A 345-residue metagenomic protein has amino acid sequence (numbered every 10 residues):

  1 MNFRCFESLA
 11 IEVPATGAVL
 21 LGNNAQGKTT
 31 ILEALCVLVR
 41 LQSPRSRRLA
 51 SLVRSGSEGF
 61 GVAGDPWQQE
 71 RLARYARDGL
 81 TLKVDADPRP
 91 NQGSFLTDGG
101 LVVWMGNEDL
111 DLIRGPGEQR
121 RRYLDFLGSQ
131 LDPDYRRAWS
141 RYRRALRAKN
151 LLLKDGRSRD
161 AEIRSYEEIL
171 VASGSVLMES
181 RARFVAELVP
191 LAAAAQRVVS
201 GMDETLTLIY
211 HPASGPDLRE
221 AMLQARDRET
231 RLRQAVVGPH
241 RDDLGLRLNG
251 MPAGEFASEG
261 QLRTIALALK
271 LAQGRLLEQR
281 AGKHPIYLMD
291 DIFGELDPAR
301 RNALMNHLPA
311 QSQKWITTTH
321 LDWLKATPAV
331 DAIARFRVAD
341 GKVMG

Functional and structural regions predicted by a protein language model:
M1-N23, V37, L49, A161-A172 (+5 more regions): Conserved NTPase motor "head" modules and their coupling/switch loops across ABC/AAA+ ATPases, GTPases, and GHKL ATPases
K28: Conserved lysine of the Walker
C36-Q119, Y123-Y135, A186-A194, R219-R228: Nucleotide-state sensing region of NTPase/ATPase domains
G64, Q313-H320: Structural recognition of the conserved hydrophobic beta-strand(s) that form the central parallel beta-sheet of P-loop
D111, E118, R122-R164, E168: Long, charged N-terminal accessory/stalk domains
Y287-L288, I316: Hydrophobic positions in the central parallel beta-sheet of the AAA+
D290-I292: Walker B catalytic acidic pair
